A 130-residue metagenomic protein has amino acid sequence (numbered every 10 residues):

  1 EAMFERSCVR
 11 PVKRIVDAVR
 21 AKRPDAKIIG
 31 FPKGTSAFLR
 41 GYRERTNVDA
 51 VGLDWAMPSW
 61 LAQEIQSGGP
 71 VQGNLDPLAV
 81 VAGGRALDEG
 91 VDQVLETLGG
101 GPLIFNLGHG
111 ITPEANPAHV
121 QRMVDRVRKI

Functional and structural regions predicted by a protein language model:
E1-I130: Active-site loop segments of alpha/beta catalytic cores
